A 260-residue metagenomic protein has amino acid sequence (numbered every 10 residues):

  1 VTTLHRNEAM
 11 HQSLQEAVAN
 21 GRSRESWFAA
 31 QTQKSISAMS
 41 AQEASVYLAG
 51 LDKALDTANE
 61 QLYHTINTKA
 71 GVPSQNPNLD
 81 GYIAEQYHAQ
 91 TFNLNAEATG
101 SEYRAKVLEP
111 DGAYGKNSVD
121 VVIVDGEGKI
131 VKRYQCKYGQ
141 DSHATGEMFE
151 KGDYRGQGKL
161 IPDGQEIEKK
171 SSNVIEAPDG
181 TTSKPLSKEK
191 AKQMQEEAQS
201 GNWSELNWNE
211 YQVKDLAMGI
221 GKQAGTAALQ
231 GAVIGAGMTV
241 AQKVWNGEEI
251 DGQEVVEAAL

Functional and structural regions predicted by a protein language model:
V1-N7, H11, Q212-L216, I220 (+1 more regions): Short intrinsically disordered, low-complexity coil segments enriched in acidic
V1-Y87: Interdomain/boundary linker segments immediately adjacent to catalytic/signaling cores
N7-H11, A191, G252: Short amphipathic alpha-helical segments that mediate assembly, nucleic-acid/protein binding, or membrane association
V46, K53-D56, E60-N67, L79 (+1 more regions): Intrinsically disordered, serine/threonine- and proline-rich low-complexity regions of large eukaryotic regulatory
E60-G152: Catalytic centers of nucleases
Y134-K137, V244-I250: Short, exposed beta-strand "edge-strand" segments with a Pro/Gly-rich flavor and a Y/T-containing core
K151-G225, A241, W245: Membrane-active amphipathic alpha-helices
A217-V244, G252-L260: Membrane-active amphipathic alpha-helices enriched in small hydrophobic residues
